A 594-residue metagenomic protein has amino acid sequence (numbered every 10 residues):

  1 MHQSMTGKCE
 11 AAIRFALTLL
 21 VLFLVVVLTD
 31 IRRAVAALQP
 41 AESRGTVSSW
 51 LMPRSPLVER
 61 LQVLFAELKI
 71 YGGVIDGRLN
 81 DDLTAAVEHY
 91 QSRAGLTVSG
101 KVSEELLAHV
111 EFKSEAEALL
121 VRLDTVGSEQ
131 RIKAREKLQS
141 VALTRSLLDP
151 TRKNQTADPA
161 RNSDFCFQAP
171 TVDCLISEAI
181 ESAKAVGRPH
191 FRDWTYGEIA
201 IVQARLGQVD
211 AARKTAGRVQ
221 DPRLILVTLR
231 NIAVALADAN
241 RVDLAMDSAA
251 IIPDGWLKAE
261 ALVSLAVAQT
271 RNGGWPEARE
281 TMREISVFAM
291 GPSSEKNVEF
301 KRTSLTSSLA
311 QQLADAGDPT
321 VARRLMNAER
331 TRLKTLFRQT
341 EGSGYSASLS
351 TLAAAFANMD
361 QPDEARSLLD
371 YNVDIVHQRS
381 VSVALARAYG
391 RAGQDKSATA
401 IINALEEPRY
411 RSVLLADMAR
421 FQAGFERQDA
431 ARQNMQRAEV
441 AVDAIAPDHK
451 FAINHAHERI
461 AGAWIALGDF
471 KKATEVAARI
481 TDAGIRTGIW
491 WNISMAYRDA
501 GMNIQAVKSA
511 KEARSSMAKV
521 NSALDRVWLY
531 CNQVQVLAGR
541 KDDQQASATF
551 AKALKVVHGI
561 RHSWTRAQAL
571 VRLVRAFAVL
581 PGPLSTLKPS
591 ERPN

Functional and structural regions predicted by a protein language model:
H2-Q168: Cell-envelope/ECM-targeting effectors and their regulatory/trafficking segments
F112-N594: Non-catalytic tandem-repeat scaffold regions and their flanking low-complexity/translocation tails
